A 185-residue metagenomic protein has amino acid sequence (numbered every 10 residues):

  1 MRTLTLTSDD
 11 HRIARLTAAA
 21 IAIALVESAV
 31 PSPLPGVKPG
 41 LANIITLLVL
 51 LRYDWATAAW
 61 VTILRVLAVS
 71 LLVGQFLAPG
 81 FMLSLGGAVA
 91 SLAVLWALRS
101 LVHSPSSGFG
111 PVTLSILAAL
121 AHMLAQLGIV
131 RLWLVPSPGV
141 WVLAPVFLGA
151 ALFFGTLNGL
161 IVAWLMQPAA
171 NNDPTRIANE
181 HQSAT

Functional and structural regions predicted by a protein language model:
R2-V49: Hydrophobic transmembrane alpha-helices
D10-R15, I44, L48, A59-I63 (+3 more regions): Hydrophobic alpha-helical transmembrane segments
A14, A18, A22, I63 (+7 more regions): Generic alpha-helical transmembrane segments of integral inner-membrane proteins, especially permease/transport modules
I23-P39, L64-L95, L143: Interfacial aromatic-anchored transmembrane helix boundaries in multi-pass membrane proteins
A29, R52, P105-G108: Helix-loop interface residues and adjacent transmembrane-helix termini in multi-pass membrane transporters, primarily
L41-T57, V94-L98: Generic transmembrane alpha-helix motif of multi-pass integral membrane proteins
F76-M82, A97-E180: Membrane-embedded alpha-helical hairpins and interfacial helices in multi-pass inner-membrane proteins
S183-T185: Pyridoxal 5′-phosphate
